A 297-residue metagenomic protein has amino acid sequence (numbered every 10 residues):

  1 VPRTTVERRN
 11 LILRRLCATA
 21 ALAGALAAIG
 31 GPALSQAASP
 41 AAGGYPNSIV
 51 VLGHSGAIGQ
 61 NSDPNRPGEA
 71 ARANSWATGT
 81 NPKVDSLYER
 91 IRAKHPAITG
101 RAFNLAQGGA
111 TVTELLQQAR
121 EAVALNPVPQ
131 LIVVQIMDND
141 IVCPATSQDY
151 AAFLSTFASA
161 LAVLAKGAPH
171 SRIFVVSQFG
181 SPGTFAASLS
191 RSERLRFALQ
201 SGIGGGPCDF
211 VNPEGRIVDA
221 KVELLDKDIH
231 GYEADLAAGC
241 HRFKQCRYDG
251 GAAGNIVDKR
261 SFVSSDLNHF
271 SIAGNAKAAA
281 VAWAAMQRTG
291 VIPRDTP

Functional and structural regions predicted by a protein language model:
P2-A38: Secretory targeting and sorting signals
A27-G44, D63, P293-P297: C-terminal region of N-terminal signal peptides and the immediate post-cleavage residues of exported proteins
A37-A102: Serine-esterase "nucleophile elbow" of acetyl-processing enzymes
N47, G100, A106-A110, Q130: Nucleotide donor/acceptor-binding cores
H54-G56, S62, L105-A110, I136-M137 (+1 more regions): Cell-envelope and extracellular/periplasmic
L116-N268, A280-V291, D295: Alpha-helical cap/lid subdomain in secreted, periplasmic, or secretory-pathway luminal O-acyl-processing enzymes
S271: Short, conserved phosphate/pyrophosphate- and ester-handling motifs at nucleotide-, phospho-/glycolipid
G274, A278: Conserved cofactor-binding/catalytic machinery of classical short-chain dehydrogenase/reductase
